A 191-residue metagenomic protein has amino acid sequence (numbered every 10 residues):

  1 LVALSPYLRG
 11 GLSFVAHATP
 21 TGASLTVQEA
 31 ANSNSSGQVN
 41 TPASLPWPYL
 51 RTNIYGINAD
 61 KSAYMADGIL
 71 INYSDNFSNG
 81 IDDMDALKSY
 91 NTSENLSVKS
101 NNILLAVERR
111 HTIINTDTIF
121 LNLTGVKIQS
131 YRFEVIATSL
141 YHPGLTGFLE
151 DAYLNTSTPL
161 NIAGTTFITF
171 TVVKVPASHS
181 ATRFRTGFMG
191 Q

Functional and structural regions predicted by a protein language model:
L1-Q191: Compositionally biased Ser/Thr/Gly- and acidic/asparagine-rich, proline-interspersed low-complexity stretches
